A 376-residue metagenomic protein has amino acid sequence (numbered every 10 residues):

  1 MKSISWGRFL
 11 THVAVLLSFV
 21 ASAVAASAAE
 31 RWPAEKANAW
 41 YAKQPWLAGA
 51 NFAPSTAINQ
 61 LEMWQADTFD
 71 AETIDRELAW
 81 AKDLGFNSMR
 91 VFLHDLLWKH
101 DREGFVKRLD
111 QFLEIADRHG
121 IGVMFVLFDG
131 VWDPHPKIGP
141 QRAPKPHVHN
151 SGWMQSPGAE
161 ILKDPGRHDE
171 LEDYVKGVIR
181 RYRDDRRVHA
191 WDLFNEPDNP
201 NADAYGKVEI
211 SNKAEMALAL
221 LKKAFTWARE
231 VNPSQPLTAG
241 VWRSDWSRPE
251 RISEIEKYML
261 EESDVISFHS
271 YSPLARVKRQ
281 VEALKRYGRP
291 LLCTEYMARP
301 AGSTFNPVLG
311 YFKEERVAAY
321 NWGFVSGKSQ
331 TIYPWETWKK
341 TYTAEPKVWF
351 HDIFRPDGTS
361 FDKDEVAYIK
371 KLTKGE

Functional and structural regions predicted by a protein language model:
M1-F9: N-terminal secretory signal peptides that target proteins for export/translocation
L10-S22: Bacterial N-terminal signal peptides
A23-A28: Boundary at the C-terminal end of the N-terminal hydrophobic targeting segment
A29-S263, H269, L274-R276, Y287 (+7 more regions): Active-site mouth of glycoside hydrolases
N321-G323: Replace "adjacent to P-loop NTPase cores in ATP/GTP-dependent enzymes" with "adjacent to NTP-binding cores
Q330-E336: C-terminal beta-signal and adjacent terminal beta-strands/loops of Gram-negative outer-membrane beta-barrel proteins
A367-E376: Catalytic domains of carbohydrate-active enzymes that cleave complex glycans
